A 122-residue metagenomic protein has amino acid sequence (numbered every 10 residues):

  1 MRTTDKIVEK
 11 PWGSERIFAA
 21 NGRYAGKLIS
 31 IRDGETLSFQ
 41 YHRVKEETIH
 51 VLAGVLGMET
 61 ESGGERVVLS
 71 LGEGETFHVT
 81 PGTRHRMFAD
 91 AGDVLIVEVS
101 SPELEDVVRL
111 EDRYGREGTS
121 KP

Functional and structural regions predicted by a protein language model:
T3-T4, V8-E9, R86-P122: Double-stranded beta-helix
T4-K45: A short glycine-rich, His/Asp/Glu-containing loop-to-beta-strand
G26-S30, T48, V68, T76-H78: Conserved hydrophobic/aromatic beta-strand scaffold that supports enzyme active sites
K27, L37, V67-L69, D106: Short beta-strand segments
R32-G34, V44, V51, G72 (+2 more regions): A short, compositionally biased micro-patch
S38-F39, I49, M58-E59, V79 (+2 more regions): Short beta-strand His + acidic residue motifs that chelate non-heme Fe in jelly-roll/DSBH and cupin folds
V44-S62: Glycine- and acidic-residue-biased ligand/ion/polar-headgroup-sensing regions
S62-G82: Short acidic-glycine-tyrosine-enriched beta hairpin
